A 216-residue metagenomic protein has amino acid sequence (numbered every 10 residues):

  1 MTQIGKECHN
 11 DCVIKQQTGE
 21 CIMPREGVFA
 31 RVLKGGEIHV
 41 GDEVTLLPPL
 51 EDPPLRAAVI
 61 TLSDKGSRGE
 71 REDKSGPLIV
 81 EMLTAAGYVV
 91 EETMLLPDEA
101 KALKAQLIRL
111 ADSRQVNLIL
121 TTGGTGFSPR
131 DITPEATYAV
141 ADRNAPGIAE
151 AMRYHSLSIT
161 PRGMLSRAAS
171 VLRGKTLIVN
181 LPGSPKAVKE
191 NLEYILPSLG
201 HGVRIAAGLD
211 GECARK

Functional and structural regions predicted by a protein language model:
M1-P53: Metal-cofactor-dependent catalytic cores
E20-M23, I38, L50-D52, D112 (+3 more regions): Solvent-exposed alpha-helices and their adjacent loops that cap or buttress functional pockets in soluble metabolic
G41, L47-A57, M82-A85, Q115 (+2 more regions): SAM-dependent methyltransferases
D52-D98: Glycine-rich phosphate/diphosphate-binding loop of Rossmann-like nucleotide-binding domains
I60-T61, T121-T122, N180-P182: Short beta-strand segments
M82-T84, V89-T121, G126-V140: N-terminal small/polar loop signature for handling phosphorylated ligands or for N-terminal nucleophile
T133-K216: Proline/glycine-rich low-complexity loops and linkers
